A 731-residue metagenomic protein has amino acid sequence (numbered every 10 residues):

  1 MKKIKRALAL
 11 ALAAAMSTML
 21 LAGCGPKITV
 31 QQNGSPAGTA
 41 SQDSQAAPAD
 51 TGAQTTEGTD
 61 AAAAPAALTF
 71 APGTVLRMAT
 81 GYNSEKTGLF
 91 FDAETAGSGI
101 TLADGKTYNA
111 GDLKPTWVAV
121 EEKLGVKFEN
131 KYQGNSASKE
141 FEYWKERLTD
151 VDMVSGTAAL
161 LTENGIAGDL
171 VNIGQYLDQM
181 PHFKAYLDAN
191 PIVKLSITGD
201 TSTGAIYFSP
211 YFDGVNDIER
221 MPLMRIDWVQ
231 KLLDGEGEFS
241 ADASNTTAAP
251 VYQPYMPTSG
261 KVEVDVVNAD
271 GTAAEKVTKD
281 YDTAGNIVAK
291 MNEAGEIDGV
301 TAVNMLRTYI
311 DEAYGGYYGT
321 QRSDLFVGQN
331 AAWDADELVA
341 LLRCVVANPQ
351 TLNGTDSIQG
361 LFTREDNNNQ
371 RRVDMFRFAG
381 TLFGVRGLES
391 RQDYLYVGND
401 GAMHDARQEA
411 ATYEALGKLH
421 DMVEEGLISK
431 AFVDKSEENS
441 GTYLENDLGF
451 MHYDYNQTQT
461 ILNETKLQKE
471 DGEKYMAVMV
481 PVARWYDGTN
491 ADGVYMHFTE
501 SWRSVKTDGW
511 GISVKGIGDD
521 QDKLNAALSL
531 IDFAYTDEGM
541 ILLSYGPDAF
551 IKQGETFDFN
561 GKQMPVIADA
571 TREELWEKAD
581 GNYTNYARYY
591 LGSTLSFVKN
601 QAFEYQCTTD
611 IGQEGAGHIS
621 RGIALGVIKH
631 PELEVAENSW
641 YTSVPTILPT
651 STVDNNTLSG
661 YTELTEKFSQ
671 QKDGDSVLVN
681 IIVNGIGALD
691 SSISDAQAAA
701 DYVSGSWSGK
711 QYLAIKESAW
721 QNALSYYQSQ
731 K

Functional and structural regions predicted by a protein language model:
M19-G23: C-terminal motif of bacterial Sec signal peptides marking the signal peptidase cleavage site
G25-A205, D213-M224, W228-T320, D405 (+1 more regions): Conserved N-terminal structural module of periplasmic/extracytoplasmic solute-binding proteins
G99-T101, G174-A189, K231, G235-A241 (+6 more regions): Short, solvent-exposed loop/beta-turn-alpha elements that line the ligand-binding surface or hinge of extracytoplasmic
K131-E140, A335-E337, V433-E445: Short helix-initiation/N-cap motifs at beta->coil->alpha
S196-G214, P257-S323, N330-G398, L448-M451 (+1 more regions): Extracytoplasmic/periplasmic solute-binding protein
P222-I226, Q230, V505-D522, L542: A bilobed periplasmic-binding-protein/Venus flytrap-type ligand-binding module shared by bacterial periplasmic
Y396-K430: Glycine-centered hinge/linker elements that transmit conformational signals in sensory and ligand-binding systems
F533, D537-I681: Conserved small-residue motifs centered on glycine
